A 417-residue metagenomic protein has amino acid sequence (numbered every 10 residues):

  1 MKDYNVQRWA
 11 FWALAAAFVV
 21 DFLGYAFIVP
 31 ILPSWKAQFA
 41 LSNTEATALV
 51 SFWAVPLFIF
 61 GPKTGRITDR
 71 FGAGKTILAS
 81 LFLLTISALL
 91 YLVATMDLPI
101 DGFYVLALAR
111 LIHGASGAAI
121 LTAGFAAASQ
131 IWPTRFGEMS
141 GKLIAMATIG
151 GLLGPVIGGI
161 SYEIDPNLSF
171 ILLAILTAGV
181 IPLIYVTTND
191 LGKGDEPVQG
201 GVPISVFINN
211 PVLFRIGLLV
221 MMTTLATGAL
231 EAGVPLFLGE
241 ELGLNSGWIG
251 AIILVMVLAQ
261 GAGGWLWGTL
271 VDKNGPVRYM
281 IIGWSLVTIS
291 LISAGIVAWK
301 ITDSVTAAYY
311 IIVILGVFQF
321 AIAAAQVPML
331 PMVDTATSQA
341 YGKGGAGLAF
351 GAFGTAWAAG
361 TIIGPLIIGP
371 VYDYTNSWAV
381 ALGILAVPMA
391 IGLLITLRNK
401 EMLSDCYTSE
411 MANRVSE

Functional and structural regions predicted by a protein language model:
M1-N5, N189-G217, R414-E417: Juxtamembrane intracellular "pre-TM" segments in multi-pass secondary transporters
P30-T44, A232-G247, T335-S338: Short amphipathic helix-loop junctions that connect adjacent transmembrane helices in Major Facilitator Superfamily/SLC
S51-G65, L254-L266: Central cavity-lining transmembrane alpha-helices of secondary-active solute carriers, predominantly the Major
I59-L98: Conserved MFS/SLC helix-loop-helix module at the cytosolic interface between two early adjacent transmembrane helices
R70-L81, K273-V287: Cytoplasmic membrane-interface "Motif A"-like loop-to-helix N-cap segments of 12-TM Major Facilitator Superfamily
F82-P99, L286-S304: C-terminal ends and interior cores of transmembrane alpha-helices in multi-pass membrane transporters/permeases
A109-A147: Cytoplasmic helix-loop-helix junction between adjacent transmembrane helices in 12-TM secondary transporters
L143-T188: Helix-loop-helix hairpin linking two adjacent transmembrane segments in secondary transporters
